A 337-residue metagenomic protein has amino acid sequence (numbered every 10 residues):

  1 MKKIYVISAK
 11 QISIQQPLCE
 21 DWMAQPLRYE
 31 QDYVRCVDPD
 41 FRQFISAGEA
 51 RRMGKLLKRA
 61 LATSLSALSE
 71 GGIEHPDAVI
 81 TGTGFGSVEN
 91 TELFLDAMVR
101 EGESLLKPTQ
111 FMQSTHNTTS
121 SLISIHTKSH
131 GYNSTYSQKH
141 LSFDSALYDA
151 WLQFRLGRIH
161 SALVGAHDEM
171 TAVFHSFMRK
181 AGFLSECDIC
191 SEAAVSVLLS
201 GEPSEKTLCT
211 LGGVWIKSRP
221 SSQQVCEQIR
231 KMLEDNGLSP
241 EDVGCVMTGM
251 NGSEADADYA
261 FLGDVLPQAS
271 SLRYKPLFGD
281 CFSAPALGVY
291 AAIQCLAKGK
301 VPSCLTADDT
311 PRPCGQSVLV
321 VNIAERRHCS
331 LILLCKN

Functional and structural regions predicted by a protein language model:
M1-Y132, Q138, D144, L152-L156 (+1 more regions): Conserved "HGTGT" condensation-loop signature of ketosynthase/thiolase-family condensing enzymes that catalyze
D149: Internal active-site segments that recognize and position negatively charged phosphoryl groups and nucleotide moieties
R158-H160: Alpha-to-beta junction loops
L163-V164: Short, well-structured beta-strand segments enriched in hydrophobic/aromatic residues within extracellular or lumenal
